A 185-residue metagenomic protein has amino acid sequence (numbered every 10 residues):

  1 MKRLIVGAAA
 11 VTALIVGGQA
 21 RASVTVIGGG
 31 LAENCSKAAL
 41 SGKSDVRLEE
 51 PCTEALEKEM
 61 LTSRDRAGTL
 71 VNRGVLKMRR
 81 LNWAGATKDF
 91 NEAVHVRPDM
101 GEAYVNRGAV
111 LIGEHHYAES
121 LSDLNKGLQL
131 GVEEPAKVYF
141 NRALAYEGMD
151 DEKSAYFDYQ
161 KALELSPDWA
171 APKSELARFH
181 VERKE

Functional and structural regions predicted by a protein language model:
K58, T62, V96, L130-G131 (+1 more regions): Structural marker of alpha-solenoid helical repeat scaffolds
R66, M100, E134-P135, W169: Residue-level recognition of tetratricopeptide repeat
R79, G113-E114, G148, E175-R183: Register position in tetratricopeptide repeats
